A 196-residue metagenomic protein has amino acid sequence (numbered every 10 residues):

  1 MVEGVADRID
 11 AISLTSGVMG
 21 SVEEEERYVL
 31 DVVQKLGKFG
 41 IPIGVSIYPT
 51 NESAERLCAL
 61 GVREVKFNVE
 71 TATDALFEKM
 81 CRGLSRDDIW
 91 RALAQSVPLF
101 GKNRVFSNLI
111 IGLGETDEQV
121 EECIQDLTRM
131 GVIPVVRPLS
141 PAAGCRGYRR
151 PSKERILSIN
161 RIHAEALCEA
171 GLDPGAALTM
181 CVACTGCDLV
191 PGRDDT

Functional and structural regions predicted by a protein language model:
M1-E64, E70-D74, R86, P98-L99: Conserved Radical SAM active-site core
D10-G17, V69, R104-L109, V136-L139: Short beta-strands and strand-loop turn motifs
T15-M19, A75-F77, L109-I110, P141-R146: Active-site-proximal beta-alpha loop/turn segments in soluble metabolic enzymes
F39, Q95, L99, E121-T196: Auxiliary Fe-S-binding modules of radical SAM enzymes
G44-Y48, I111-E121: Active-site glycine- and acidic-residue-rich loops that bind and position anionic ligands or nucleotide-like cofactors
A59-V65, G101-K102, T128-I133: Glycine-enriched alpha-helix->loop->beta-strand junction motifs that scaffold or abut catalytic
K79-L84, R149-S152: Short glycine-enriched, charge-decorated loop/helix-capping segments at active-site entrances that position
G83-V97: Glycine-rich S-adenosyl-L-methionine
